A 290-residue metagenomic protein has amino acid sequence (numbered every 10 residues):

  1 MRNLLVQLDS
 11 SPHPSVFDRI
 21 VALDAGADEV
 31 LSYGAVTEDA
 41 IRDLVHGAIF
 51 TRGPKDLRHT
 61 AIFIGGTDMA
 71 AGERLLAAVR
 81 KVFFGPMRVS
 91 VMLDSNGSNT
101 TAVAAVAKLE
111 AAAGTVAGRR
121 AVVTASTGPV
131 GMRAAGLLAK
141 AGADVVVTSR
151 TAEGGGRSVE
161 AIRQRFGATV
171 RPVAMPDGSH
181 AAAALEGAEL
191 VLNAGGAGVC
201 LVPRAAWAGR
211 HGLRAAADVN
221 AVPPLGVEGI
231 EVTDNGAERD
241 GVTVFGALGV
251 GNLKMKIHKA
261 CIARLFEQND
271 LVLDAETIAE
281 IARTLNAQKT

Functional and structural regions predicted by a protein language model:
M1-P86, T277-T290: N-terminal ligand-binding/catalytic initiation module
S15, A35-A40, A70-R74, T100 (+6 more regions): Conserved active-site and cofactor/substrate-binding residues in soluble primary-metabolism enzymes
F84-M92, R239-G241: Glycine/charged-rich beta-loop-alpha catalytic/anionic-binding loops adjacent to active sites
M92-E110: A glycine-rich, Thr/Ser-enriched phosphate-binding loop motif common to dinucleotide/cofactor-binding enzymes
A102, G128-A134, G155-G156, V199-V202 (+1 more regions): Short glycine/serine/threonine-rich phosphate/pyrophosphate-binding segments that cradle anionic phosphate groups
A111-L190: Glycine-rich phosphate/diphosphate-binding loop of Rossmann-like nucleotide-binding domains
V170-F245: Rossmann-like adenosine-cofactor binding region
V222-T290: Adenosine-phosphate binding glycine-rich loop
